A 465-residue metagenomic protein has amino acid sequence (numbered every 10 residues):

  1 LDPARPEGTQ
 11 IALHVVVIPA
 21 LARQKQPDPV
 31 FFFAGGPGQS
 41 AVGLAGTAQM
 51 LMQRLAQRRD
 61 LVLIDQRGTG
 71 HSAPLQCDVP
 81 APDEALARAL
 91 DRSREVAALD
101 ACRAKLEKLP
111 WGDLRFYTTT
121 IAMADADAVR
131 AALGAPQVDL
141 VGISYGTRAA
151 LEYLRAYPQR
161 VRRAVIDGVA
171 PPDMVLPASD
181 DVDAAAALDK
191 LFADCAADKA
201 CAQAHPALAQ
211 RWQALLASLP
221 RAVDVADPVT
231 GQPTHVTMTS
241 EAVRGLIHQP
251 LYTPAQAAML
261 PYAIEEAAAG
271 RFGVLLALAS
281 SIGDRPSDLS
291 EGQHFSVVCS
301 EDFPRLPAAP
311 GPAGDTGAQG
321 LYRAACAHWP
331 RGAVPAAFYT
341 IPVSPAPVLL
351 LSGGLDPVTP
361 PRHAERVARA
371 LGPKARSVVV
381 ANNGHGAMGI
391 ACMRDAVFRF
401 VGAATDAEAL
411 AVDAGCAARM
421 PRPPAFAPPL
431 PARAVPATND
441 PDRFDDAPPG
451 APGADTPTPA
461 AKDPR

Functional and structural regions predicted by a protein language model:
L1-A242, S296-R465: Gly/Pro-rich cap/lid or specificity-loop segments adjacent to the active site
G35, A267-A269, R285-P286, G386-M388: Short alpha-helical linear motifs
A128, L246, Y262: Alpha-helical scaffold segments in soluble metabolic enzymes
A214-S218, T253, E266-G270, S281-R285 (+1 more regions): A short structural micro-motif
D227-G245, Y252-Q256, D284-G292: Structural motif
L251-E265, A269, P304-A309, T405: Short helix-capping/linker segments at secondary-structure and domain boundaries
I264-E265, F272-D302: Long, low-complexity segments enriched in small/aliphatic residues
A269-F272, P373-A375: Structural alpha-beta junctions
